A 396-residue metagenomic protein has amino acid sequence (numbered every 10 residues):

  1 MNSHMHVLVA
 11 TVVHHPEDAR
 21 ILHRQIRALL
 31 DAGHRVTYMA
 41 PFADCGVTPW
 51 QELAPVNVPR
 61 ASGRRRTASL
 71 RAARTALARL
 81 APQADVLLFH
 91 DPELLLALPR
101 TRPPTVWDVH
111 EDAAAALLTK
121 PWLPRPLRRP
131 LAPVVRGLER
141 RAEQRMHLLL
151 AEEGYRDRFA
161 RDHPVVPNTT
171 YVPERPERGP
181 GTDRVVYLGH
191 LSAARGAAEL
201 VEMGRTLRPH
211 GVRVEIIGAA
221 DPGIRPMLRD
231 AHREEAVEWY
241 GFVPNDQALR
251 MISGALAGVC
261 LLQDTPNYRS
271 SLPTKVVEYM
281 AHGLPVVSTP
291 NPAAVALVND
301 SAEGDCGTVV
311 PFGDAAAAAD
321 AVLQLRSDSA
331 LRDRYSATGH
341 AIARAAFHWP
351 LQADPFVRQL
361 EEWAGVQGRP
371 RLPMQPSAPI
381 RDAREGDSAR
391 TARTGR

Functional and structural regions predicted by a protein language model:
V7-A10, E177-R208, E215: Conserved donor-binding/catalytic core segment of Leloir-type glycosyltransferases
V9-A19, H23-A68, L80, Y155 (+1 more regions): N-terminal strand-loop element at the rim of the active site of nucleotide-sugar-dependent glycosyltransferases
D44, R213-P226, G241: Glycosyltransferase donor-sugar binding loop
R74-A81, L96, W107, A113-A115 (+2 more regions): Membrane-proximal helix-turn-helix segments that form the acceptor-binding/catalytic region of lipid-linked
L188, N299-A316, Q324-S329: Conserved acidic donor-binding segment of nucleotide-sugar-dependent glycosyltransferases
R225-A257: Nucleotide-activated donor-binding/catalytic signature segment of Leloir-type glycosyltransferases, i.e., the conserved
G258-C260, E278-A281, P285-T289: Short hydrophobic beta-strand element within catalytic cores of glycosyltransferases and related nucleotide-activated
Q324, L331-A346: A short, well-ordered alpha-helix in the C-terminal region of glycosyltransferases
